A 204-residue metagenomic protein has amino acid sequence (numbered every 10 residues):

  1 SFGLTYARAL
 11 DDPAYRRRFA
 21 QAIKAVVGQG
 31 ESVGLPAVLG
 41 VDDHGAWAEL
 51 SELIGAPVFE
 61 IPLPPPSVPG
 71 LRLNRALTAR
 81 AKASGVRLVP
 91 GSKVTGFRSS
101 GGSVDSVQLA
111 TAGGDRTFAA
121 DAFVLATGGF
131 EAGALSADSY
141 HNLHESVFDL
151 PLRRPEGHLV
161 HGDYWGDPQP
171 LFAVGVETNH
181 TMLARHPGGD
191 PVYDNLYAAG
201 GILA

Functional and structural regions predicted by a protein language model:
S1-A204: Residues forming the flavin
